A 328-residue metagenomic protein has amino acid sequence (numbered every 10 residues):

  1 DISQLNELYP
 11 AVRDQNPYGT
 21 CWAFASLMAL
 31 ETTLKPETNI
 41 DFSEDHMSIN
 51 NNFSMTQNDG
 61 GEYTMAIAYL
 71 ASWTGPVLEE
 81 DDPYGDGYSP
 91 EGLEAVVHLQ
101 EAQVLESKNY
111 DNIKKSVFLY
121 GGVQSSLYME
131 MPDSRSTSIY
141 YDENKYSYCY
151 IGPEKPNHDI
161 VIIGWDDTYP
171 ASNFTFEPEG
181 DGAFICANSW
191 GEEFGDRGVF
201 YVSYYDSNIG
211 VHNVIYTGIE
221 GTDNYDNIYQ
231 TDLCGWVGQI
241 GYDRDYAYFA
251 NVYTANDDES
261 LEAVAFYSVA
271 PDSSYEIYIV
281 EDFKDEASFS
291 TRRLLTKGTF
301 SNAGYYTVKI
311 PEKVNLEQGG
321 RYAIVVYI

Functional and structural regions predicted by a protein language model:
D1-E262, A270-G298: Catalytic-core signature of thiol
L127, S268, V326-I328: Conserved "cap/hinge" positions at secondary-structure junctions
N251, G304-Y306: Short strand-edge motifs at loop-to-beta-strand transitions and within beta-strands of extracellular beta-rich domains
V264, Y306-I328: Short, well-structured beta-strand segments enriched in hydrophobic/aromatic residues within extracellular or lumenal
K297-G304, L316: Short proline/glycine- and polar residue-rich coil/turn motifs
